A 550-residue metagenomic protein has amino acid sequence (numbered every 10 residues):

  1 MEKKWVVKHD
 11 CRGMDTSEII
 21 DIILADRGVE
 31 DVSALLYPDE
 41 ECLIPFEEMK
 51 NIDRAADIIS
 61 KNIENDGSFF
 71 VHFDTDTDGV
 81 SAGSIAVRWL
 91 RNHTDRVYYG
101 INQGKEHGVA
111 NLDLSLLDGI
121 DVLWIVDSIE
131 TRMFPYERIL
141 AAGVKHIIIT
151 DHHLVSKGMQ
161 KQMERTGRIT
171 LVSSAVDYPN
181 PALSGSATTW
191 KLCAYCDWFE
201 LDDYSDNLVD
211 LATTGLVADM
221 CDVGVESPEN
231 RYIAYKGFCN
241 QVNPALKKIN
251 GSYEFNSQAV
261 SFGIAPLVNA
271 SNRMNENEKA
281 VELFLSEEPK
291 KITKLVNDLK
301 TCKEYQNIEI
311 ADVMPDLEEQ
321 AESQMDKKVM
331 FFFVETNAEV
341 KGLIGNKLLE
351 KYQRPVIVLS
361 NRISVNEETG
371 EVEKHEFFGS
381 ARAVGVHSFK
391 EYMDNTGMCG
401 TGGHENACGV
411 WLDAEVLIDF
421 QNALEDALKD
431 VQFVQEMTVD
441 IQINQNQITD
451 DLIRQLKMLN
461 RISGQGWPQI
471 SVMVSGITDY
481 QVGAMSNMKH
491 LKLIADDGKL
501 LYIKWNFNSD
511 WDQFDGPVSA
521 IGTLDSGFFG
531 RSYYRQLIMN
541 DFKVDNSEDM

Functional and structural regions predicted by a protein language model:
E2-V122, E137-K145, Q160-R168, D197-N422 (+3 more regions): Hydrophobic helix-and-loop "lid/oligomerization" segment in the mid-to-C-terminal part of catalytic domains
V126-S186: Histidine/acidic-residue-rich, glycine-tolerant segments that coordinate divalent metal ions
D177, L183-E200: Non-catalytic alpha/beta scaffold blocks inside enzyme catalytic domains
F332, K492-D496, L537-N540: Short, acidic/hydrophobic/Gly-rich beta-strand patch recurrent on exposed beta strands that often constitutes part
C408, V416-N422, Q513-M550: OB-fold single-stranded nucleic acid-binding module
I441-L500: Accessory interdomain/linker segments of ATP-dependent helicases and helicase-like nucleic-acid enzymes that mediate
D496-Q513: Beta-strand/loop nucleic-acid-binding surfaces
